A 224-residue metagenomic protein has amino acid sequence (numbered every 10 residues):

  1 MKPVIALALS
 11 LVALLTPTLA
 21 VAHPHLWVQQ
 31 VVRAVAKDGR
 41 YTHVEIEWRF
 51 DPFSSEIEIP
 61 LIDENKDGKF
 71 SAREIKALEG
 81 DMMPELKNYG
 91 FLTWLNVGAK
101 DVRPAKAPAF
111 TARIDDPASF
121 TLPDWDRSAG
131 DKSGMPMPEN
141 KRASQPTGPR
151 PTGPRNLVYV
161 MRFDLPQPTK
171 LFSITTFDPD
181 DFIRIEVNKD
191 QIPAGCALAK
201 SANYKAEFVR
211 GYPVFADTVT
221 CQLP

Functional and structural regions predicted by a protein language model:
M1-A8: Bacterial N-terminal signal peptides that target proteins for export
A22-G39: Short N-terminal segments immediately surrounding and downstream of signal-peptide cleavage
V32, G39-F50, E56, L157-D164: Short, well-ordered beta-strand segments enriched in hydrophobic/aromatic residues
H43, E56-P60, K170-T175: Short, hydrophobic/aromatic beta-strand segments
L61-A72: Acidic, glycine-anchored loop motifs typical of Ca2+
L78-L95: Short, well-structured hydrophobic secondary-structure segments
L92-P224: Mature, soluble, non-transmembrane domains
